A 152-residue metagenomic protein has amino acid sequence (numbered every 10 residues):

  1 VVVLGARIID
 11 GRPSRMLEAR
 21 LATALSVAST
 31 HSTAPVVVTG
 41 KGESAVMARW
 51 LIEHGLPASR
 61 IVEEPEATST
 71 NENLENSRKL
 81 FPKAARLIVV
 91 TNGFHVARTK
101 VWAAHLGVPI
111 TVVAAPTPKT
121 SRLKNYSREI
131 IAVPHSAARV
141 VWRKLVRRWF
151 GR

Functional and structural regions predicted by a protein language model:
V1-S127: A structural signal for short, hydrophobic/glycine-enriched beta-strand patches
A97-V101, L145-R152: Electropositive, surface-exposed helix/loop patches at the edges of structured domains that serve as adaptable
R122-W149: A transmembrane-helix-recognition feature enriched in membrane-embedded lipid enzymes and envelope glyco-/phospholipid
